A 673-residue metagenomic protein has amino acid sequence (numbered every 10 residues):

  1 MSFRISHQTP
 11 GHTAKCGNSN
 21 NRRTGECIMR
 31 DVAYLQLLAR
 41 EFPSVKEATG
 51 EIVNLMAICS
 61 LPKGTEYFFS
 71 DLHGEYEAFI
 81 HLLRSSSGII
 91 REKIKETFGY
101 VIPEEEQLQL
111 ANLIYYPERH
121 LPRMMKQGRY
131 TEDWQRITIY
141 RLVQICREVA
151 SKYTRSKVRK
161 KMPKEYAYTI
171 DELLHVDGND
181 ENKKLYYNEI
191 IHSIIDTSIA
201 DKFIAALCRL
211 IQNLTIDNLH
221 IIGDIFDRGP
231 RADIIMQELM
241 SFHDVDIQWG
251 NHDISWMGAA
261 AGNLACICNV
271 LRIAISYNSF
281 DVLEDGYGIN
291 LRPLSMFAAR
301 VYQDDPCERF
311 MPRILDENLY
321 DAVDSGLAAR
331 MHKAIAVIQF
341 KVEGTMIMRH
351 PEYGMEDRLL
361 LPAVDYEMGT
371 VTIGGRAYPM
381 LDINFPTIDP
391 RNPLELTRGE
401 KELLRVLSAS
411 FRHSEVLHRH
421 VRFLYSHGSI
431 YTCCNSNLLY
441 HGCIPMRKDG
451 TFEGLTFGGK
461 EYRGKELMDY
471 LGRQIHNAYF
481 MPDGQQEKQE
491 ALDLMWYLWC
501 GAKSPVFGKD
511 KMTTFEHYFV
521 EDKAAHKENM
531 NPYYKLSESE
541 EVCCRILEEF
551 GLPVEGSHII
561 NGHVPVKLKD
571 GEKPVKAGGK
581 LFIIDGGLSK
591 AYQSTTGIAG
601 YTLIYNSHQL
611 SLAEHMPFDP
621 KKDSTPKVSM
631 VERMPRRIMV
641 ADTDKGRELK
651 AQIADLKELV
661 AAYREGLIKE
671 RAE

Functional and structural regions predicted by a protein language model:
S2-F3, Q8-T9, A14, N20-E673: Feature recognizes metal-dependent phosphohydrolase scaffolds
